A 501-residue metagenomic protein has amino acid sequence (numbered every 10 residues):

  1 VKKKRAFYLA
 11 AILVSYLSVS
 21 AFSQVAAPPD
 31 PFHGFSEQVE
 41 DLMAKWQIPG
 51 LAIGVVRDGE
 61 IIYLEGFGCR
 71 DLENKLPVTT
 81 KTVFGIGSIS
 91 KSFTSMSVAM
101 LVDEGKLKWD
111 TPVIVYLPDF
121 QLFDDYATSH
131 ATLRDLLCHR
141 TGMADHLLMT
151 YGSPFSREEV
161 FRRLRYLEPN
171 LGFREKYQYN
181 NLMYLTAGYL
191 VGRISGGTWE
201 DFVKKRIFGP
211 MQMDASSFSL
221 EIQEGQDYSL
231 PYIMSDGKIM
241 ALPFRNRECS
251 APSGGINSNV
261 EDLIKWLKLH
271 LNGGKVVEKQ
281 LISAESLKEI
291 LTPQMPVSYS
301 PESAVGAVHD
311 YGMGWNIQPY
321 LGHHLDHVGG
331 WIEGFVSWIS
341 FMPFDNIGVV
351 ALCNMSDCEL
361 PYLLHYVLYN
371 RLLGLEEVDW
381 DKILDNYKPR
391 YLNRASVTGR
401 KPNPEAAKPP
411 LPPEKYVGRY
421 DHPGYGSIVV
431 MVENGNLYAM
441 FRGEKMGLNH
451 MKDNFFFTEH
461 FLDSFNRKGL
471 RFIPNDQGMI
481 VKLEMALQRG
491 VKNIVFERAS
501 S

Functional and structural regions predicted by a protein language model:
V1-L9: Bacterial N-terminal signal peptides that target proteins for export
L9-S20: Bacterial N-terminal signal peptides
Q24-L64, Y151, G192-K205, G209 (+1 more regions): Catalytic loop of the DD-peptidase/beta-lactamase superfamily, centered on the K-T-G motif and neighboring
P28-I86, K106-K108, V115-Y116, L122-F123 (+2 more regions): Short, conserved catalytic-motif segment at the N-terminal edge
H33-V39, I53, G59, V83-V113 (+3 more regions): Active-site SXXK
F35, T150-G172, G197-D214, I233-A241: Short, charged, amphipathic alpha-helices and their helix-cap/turn boundaries
G50, G85-I89, L101-A144, R165-E168 (+3 more regions): Active-site helix/loop module of the DD-peptidase/beta-lactamase fold, centered on the serine-lysine SxxK catalytic
T132, L182-M183: Mid-domain, small-residue-enriched loop/turn segments at the edges of structured enzyme/sensor domains
